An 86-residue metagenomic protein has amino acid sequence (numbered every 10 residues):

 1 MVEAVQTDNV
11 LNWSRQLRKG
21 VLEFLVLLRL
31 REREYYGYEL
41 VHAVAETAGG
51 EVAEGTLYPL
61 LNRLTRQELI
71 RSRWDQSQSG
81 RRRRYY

Functional and structural regions predicted by a protein language model:
M1-L22, E32, R81-Y85: Intrinsically disordered, low-complexity serine/threonine- and proline-rich regulatory segments
S14-Y58, D75: N-terminal helix-turn-helix DNA-binding core of bacterial DNA-binding proteins
A45, T65-R66: Alpha-helical segments within the soluble intracellular
Y58-T65: Short, hydrophobic-biased segments on the C-terminal half of alpha helices that form "recognition helices"
Q67-R82: Beta-hairpin "wing" of winged helix-turn-helix
